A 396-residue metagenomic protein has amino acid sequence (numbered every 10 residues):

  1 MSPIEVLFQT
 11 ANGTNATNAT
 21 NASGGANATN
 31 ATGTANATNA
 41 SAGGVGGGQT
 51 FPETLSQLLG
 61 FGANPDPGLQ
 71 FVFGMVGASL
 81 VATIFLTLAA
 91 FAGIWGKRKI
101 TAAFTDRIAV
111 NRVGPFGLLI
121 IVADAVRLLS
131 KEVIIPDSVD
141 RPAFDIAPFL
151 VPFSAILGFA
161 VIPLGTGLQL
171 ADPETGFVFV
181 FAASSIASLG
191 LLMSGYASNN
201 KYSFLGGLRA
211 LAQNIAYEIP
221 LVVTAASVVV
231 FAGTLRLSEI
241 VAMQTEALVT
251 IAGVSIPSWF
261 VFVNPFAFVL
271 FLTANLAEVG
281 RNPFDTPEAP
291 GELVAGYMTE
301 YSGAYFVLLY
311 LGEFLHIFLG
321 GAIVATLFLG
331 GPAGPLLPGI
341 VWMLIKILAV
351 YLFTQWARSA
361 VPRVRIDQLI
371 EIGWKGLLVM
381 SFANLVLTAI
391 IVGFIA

Functional and structural regions predicted by a protein language model:
S2-N12, A40-A396: Selective transmembrane helix interface/packing segments
Q9-S41: Asparagine/serine/threonine-enriched low-complexity, disordered tracts, especially those forming N-linked glycosylation
